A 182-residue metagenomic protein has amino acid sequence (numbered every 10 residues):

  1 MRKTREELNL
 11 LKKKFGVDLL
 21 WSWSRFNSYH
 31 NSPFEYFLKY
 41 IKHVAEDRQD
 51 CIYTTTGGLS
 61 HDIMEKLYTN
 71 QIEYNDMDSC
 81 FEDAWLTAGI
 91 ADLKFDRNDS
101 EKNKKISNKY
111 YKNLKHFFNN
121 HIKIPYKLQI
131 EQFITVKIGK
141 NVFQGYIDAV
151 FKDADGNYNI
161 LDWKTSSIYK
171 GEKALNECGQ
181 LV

Functional and structural regions predicted by a protein language model:
M1-W23, F133: Long, acidic, intrinsically disordered low-complexity segments
K13-D18, P33-E46, I160, S166: Short amphipathic alpha-helical segments and their helix-coil junctions
D18-S32, N141-K152: An acidic intrinsically disordered interaction segment
W23-I72, S107, E131: Nuclease catalytic cores
D50, D96-S100, G171-A174: Active-site oxyanion-binding pockets that recognize sulfate/phosphate
I52, T56, N103-I106, Y110 (+1 more regions): Hydrophobic (often cysteine-bearing) scaffold residues that line and stabilize catalytic clefts of nucleotide/cofactor
L59-F133, K137: A non-catalytic, helix-rich entry segment at domain boundaries
Q132-V182: Mg2+/Mn2+-dependent nuclease catalytic core
